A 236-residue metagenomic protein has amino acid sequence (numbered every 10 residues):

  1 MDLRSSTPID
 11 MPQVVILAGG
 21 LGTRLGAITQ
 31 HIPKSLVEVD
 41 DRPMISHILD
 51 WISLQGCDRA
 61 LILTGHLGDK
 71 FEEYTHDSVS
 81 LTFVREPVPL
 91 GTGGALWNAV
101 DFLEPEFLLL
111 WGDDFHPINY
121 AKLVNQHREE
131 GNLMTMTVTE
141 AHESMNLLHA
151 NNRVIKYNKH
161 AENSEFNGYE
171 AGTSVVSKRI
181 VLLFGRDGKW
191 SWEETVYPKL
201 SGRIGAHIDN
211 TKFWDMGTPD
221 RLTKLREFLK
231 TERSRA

Functional and structural regions predicted by a protein language model:
D2-L17, R24, E38, R42-P117 (+3 more regions): Conserved N-terminal catalytic core of the sugar/cofactor nucleotidyltransferase
G22-R24, E130: Glycine-rich "HGGG/HGxG" loop immediately N-terminal to the catalytic nucleophile of the alpha/beta-hydrolase
Q30-K34: Short alpha-helical oligomerization interface
S35, S80-T82, R203-G205: Conserved beta-strand segments of alpha/beta enzyme cores
V84, T135, G205-H207: Structural detector of well-ordered beta-strand residues that form the stable sheet scaffold of enzyme domains
F107-L108, F115, A121-R128, A141-H142 (+1 more regions): Catalytic-core segments of class I nucleotidyltransferases/pyrophosphorylases that form NMP-activated intermediates
E130-T139: A short, conserved acidic/glycine-rich loop-to-beta-strand motif that forms the donor nucleotide-sugar/metal
H149-V154: Short acidic-glycine loop/turn motifs at beta-strand connectors
